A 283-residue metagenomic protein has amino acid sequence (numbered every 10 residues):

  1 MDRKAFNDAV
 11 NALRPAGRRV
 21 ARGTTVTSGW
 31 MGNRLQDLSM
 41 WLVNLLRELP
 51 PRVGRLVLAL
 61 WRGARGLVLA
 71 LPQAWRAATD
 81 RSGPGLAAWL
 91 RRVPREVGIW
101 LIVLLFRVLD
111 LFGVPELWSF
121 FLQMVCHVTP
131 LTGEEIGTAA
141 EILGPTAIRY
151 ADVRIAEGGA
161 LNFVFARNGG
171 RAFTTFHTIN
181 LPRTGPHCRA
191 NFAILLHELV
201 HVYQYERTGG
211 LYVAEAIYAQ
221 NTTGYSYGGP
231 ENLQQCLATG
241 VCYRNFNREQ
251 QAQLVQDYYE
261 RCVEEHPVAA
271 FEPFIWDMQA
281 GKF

Functional and structural regions predicted by a protein language model:
D2-V164, G185: Hydrophobic or amphipathic, alpha-helical segments that drive membrane association/targeting
W41, R52-R55, R62-R65, A70 (+7 more regions): Metalloprotease/metallohydrolase-associated module, dominated by Zn2+-dependent proteases
A139, H177, L195-H197, H201 (+1 more regions): Generic structural signal for small/hydrophobic residues in well-ordered secondary structure, especially within
A156-N162, I179, G185-H187, V200 (+2 more regions): Short, solvent-exposed loop/turn segments at secondary-structure junctions
V164-L196, G240-R244: Short pre-active-site segment immediately N-terminal to the catalytic Zn-binding motif
F192-Y205, Y258, V263: Conserved beta-strand->loop/alpha-helix structural units within folded catalytic cores of enzymes with alpha/beta
L199-I217: Catalytic Zn2+-binding segment of zinc metalloproteases
